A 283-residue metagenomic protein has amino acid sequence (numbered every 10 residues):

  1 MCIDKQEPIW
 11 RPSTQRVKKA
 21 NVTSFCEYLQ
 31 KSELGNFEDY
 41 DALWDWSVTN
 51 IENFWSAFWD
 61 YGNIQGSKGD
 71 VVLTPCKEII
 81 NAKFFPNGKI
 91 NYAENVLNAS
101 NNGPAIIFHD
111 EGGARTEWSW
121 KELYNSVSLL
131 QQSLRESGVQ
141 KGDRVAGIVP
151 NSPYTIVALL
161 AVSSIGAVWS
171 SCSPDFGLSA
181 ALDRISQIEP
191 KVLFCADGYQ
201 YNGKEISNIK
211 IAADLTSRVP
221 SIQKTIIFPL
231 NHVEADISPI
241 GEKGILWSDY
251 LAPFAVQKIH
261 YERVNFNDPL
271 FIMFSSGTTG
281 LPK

Functional and structural regions predicted by a protein language model:
C2-L73, K77-I80: N-terminal amphipathic, basic-rich helices that act as targeting or association modules
S32-G35, A93-S119, P229-A235: AMP-dependent adenylate-forming
D41-W46, I106-L160, G177-L182, E242-D249: Conserved AMP-binding/adenylate-forming core of the ANL superfamily
S56-G69, P86-I107, N267: A short N-terminal helical cap/helix-turn-helix that marks the beginning of AMP-binding/adenylate-forming
N102-P104, I226-I227, S238-F274, L281: Conserved pre-ATP/AMP-binding loop-to-beta segment of ANL
V145, V162, P269, S275-T278: Conserved S/T- and glycine-rich ATP-binding loop of Class I adenylate-forming
S164-W247: Structural core segment of the AMP-binding/adenylate-forming
